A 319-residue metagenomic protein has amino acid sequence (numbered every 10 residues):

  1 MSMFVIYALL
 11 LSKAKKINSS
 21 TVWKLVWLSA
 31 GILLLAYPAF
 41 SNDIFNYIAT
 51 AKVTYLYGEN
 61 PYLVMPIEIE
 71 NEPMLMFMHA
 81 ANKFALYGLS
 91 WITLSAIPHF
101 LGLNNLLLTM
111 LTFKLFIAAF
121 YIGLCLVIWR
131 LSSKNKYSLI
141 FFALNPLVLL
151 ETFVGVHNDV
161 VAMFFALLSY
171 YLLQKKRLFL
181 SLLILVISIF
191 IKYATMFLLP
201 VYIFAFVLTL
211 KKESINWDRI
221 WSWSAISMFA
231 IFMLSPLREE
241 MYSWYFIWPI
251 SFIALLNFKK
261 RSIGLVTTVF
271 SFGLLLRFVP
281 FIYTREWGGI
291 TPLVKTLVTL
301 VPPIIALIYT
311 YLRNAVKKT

Functional and structural regions predicted by a protein language model:
M1, L208, I220-F246, I250-T319: Transmembrane helical bundles and short interhelical boundary loops of multi-pass, membrane-embedded
M1-L34, A306-T319: Start-transfer (signal-anchor) and selected internal transmembrane alpha helices of multi-pass inner/ER membrane
S2-K13, L111-N135, M163: Transmembrane-helix motifs of polytopic, lipid-linked glycan transferases
I17-K24, C125-V148: Transmembrane-helix signature of polytopic, membrane-embedded enzymes that assemble or transfer cell-envelope glycans
N18-T112: Intramembrane catalytic core of multi-pass membrane enzymes that act on lipidic substrates
L115-A119, L139-L167: Multi-pass, polyprenyl lipid-linked donor-dependent membrane glycosyltransferases
G123-V127, V161-R177: Specific aromatic-rich, kink-prone transmembrane helix
L149-T152, S169, F179-V201, M228-P236: Membrane-interface alpha helices of multi-pass inner-membrane proteins
